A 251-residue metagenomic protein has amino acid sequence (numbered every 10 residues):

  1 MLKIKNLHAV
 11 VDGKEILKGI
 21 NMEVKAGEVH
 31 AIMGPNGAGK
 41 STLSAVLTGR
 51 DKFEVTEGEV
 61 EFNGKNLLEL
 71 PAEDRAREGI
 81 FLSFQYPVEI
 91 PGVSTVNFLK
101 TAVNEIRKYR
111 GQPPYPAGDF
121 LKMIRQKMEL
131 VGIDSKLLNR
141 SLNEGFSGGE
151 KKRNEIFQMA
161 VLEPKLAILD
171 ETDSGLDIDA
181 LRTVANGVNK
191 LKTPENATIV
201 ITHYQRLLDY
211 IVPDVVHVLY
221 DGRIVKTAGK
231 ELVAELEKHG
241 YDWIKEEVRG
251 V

Functional and structural regions predicted by a protein language model:
L2-I4, L17-G19: Conserved structural motif at the start of ABC-family nucleotide-binding domains
M33-P35: The feature captures the beta-strand-to-loop junction immediately N-terminal to the Walker
E59-R75, N143: ABC ATPase NBD Q-loop/coupling interface
L82-Y86, G92-K108, F120-M123: Q-loop/switch helix immediately C-terminal to the Walker
M159-A160: ABC ATPase C-loop
I168-T172, D179: Walker B catalytic motif
L219, R223-K245: Conserved beta-strand-loop-alpha-helix hinge in the C-terminal portion of ABC ATPase nucleotide-binding domains
